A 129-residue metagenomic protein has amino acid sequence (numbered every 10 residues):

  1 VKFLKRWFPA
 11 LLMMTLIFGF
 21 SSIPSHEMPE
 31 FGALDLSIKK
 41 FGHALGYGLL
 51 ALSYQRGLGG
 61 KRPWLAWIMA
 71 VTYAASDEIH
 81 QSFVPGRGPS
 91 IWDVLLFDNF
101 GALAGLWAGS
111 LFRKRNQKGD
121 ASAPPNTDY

Functional and structural regions predicted by a protein language model:
V1-Q55: "…centered on the first transmembrane helix and the immediately adjacent amphipathic helix/loop
K2-R6, G59-W67, R87-I91: Membrane-helix interface segments
L12-S21, P63-S82, D98: Small-polar-interrupted transmembrane alpha-helices in polytopic inner-membrane proteins
P29-E30, L34-L36, S76-L96: Interfacial helix-loop-helix junctions of multi-pass membrane proteins
G46-G60, N99-F112: Membrane-interfacial alpha-helical segments at the cytosolic side of multi-pass membrane proteins
L65-A70, S90-K114: Functional transmembrane or membrane-interface alpha-helices that line membrane-embedded catalytic, ligand-binding
N116-D128: Positively charged N-terminal leader segments that act as targeting/secretion signals
